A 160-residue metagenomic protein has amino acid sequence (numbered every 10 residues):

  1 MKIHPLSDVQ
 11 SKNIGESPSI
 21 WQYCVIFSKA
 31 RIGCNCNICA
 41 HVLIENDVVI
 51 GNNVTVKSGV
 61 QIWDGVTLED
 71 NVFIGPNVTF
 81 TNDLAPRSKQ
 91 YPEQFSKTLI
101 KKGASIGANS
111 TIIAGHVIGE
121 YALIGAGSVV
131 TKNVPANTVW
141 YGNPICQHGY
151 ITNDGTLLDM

Functional and structural regions predicted by a protein language model:
M1-R31, N35, F80, T156-L158: Extended, small-residue-rich solenoid/repeat segments and analogous flexible loops that form exposed scaffolds
M1-V9, H41, V49, N53-M160: Glycine-rich hexapeptide-repeat left-handed beta-helix
Y23, A40-H41: Transmembrane beta-strand segments that form the barrel wall of outer-membrane beta-barrel proteins
